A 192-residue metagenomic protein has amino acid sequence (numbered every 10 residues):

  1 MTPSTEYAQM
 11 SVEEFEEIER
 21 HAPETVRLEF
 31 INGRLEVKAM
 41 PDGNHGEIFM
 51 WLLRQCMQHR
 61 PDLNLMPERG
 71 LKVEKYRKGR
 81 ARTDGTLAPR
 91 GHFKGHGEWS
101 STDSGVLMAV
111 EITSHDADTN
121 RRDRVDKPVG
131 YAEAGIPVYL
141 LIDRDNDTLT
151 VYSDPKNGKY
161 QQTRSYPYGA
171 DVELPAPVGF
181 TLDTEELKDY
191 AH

Functional and structural regions predicted by a protein language model:
M1-H192: Gly/Pro/Ser/Thr-rich low-complexity, intrinsically disordered segments predominantly at protein N-termini
